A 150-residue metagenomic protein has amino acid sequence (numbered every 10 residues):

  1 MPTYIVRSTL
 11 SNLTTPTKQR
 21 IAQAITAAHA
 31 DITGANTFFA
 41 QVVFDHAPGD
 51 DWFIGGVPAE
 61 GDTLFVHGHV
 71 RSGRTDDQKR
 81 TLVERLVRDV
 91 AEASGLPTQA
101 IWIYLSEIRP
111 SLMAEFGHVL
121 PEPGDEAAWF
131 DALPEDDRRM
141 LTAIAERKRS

Functional and structural regions predicted by a protein language model:
M1-S150: A domain-level signal for the structural core that forms small-molecule/cofactor-binding pockets and catalytic centers
